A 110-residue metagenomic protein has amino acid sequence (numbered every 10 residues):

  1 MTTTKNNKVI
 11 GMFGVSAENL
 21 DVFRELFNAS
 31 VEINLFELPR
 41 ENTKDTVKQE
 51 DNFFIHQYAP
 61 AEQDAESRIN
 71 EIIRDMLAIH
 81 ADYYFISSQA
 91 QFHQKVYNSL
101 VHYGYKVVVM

Functional and structural regions predicted by a protein language model:
M1-F36, E41: N-terminal beta-strand-loop-alpha-helix module at the start of alpha/beta ligand-binding or catalytic domains
E41, D45-M110: Nuclease catalytic cores that cleave nucleic-acid phosphodiester bonds, predominantly acidic two-metal-ion
